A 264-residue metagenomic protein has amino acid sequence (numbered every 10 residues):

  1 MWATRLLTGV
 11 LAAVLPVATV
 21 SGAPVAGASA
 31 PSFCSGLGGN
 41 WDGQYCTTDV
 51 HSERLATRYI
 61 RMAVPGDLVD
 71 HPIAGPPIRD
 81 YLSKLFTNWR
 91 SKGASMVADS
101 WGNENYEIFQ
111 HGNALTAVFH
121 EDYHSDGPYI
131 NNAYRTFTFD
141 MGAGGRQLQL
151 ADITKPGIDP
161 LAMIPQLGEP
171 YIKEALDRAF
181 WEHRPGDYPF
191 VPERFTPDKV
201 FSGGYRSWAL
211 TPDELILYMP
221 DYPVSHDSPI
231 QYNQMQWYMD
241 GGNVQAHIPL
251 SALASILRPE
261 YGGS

Functional and structural regions predicted by a protein language model:
W2-R5, P24-S264: Compositionally biased intrinsically disordered regions enriched in Thr/Gly
L6-V14: Sec-dependent signal peptide hydrophobic core
L15-V25: C-terminal segment of classical bacterial N-terminal signal peptides
